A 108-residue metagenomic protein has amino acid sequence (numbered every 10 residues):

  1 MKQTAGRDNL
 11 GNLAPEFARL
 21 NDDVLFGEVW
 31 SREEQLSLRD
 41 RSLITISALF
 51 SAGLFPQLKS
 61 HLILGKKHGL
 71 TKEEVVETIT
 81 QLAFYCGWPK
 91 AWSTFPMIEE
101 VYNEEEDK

Functional and structural regions predicted by a protein language model:
M1-R39, I63, K67, A91-K108: Acidic, glycine/proline-rich low-complexity segments that act as flexible tails and inter-domain linkers
L20-D23, A52-K59: Short acidic alpha-helix initiation/capping motifs at coil-to-helix transition points, especially at protein N-termini
V29, Q35, L49, Q57 (+2 more regions): Residue-level preference for alpha-helix termini and adjacent loops
S37, S51-F55, K72: Short amphipathic alpha-helix initiation/capping segments at coil-to-helix junctions
D40-L49, T78-I79: Short, structured motif recognition centered on aromatic/hydrophobic residues
L49-A52, K67: Short, solvent-exposed interaction modules
P56-V76: Mid-chain, well-packed structural core segment of small domains
Q81-A83, G87-W92: Substrate/cofactor-recognition hotspot
